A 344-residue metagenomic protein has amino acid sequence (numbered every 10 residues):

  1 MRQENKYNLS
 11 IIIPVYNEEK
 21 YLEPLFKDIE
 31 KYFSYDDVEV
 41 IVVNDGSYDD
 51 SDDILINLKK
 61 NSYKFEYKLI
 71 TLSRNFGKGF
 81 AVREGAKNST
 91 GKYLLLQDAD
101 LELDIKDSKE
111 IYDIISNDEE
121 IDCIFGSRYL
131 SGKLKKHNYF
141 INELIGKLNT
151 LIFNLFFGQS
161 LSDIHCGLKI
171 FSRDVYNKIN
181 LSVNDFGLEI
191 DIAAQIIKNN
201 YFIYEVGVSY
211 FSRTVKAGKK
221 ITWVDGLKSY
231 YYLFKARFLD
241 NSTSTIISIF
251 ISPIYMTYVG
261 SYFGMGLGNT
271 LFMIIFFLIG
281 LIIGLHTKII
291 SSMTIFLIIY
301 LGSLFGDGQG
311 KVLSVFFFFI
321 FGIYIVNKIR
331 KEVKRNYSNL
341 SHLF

Functional and structural regions predicted by a protein language model:
M1-Y7, K20, G158, L181-F263 (+1 more regions): Hydrophobic helical membrane-anchoring modules
Y7-L9, E30-I41, D50, K64-K68: Short loop->beta transition adjacent to catalytic acidic/histidine clusters or analogous donor-positioning motifs
E18-Y32: Short, well-formed alpha-helical segments that are part of the catalytic scaffolds of diverse glycosyltransferases
K20-P24, D49-L58: Acidic helix N-cap motif at the loop->helix transition within catalytic regions of sugar-transfer enzymes
L25, S51, V82, K106-S108 (+1 more regions): Acidic donor-diphosphate engagement hotspot in glycosyltransferases and nucleotidyltransferases that stabilizes
V38-E39, D52-N88: Conserved donor nucleotide-binding strand/loop of the catalytic core
N44-D53, L101: A conserved acidic beta->alpha catalytic loop
L72-N88, Y93-L96, I105-F186, R213-V224 (+1 more regions): Acceptor/aglycone-binding surface of glycosyltransferases and processive sugar-polymer synthases
